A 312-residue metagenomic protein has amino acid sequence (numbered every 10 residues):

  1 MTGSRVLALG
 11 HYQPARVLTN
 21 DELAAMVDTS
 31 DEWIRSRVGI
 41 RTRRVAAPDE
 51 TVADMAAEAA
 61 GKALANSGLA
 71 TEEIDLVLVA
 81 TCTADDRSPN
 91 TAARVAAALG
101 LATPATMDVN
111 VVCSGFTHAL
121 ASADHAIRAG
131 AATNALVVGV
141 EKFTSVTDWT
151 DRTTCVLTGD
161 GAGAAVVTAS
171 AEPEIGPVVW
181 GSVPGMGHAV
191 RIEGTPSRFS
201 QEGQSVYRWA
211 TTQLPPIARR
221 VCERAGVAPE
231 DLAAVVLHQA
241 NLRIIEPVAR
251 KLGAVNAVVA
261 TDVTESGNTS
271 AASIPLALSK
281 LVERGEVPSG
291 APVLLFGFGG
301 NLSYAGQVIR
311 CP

Functional and structural regions predicted by a protein language model:
M1-P48, D151-T212, P216, F298 (+1 more regions): Condensing-enzyme catalytic core mediating Claisen C-C bond formation in acyl metabolism
V6-A8, I34, A63, I74-V77 (+8 more regions): Buried hydrophobic positions in well-ordered alpha/beta secondary-structure cores of metabolic enzymes
G10, A80, N110, A135-E141 (+2 more regions): Short beta-strand segments
V27-S36, D86-G100, T133-F143, H188-I192 (+1 more regions): Acidic-glycine-rich active-site phosphate/pyrophosphate-binding loop
A53, A57-A60, L64, T83-A84 (+4 more regions): Claisen-condensing/thiolase-fold acyl-transfer catalytic domains that form or cleave C-C bonds in fatty acid
A59-D75, P216-A233, L281-E286: Phosphate/pyrophosphate-binding loops at sites that engage ATP/ADP/AMP, CoA/4′-phosphopantetheine, polyphosphate
N66, A70-A102: Anion-binding (especially nucleotide phosphate/pyrophosphate-binding) glycine-rich loop and adjoining beta-alpha core
A126-G159: Flexible, glycine-rich active-site loops centered on histidine and acidic residues that chelate a metal or position
